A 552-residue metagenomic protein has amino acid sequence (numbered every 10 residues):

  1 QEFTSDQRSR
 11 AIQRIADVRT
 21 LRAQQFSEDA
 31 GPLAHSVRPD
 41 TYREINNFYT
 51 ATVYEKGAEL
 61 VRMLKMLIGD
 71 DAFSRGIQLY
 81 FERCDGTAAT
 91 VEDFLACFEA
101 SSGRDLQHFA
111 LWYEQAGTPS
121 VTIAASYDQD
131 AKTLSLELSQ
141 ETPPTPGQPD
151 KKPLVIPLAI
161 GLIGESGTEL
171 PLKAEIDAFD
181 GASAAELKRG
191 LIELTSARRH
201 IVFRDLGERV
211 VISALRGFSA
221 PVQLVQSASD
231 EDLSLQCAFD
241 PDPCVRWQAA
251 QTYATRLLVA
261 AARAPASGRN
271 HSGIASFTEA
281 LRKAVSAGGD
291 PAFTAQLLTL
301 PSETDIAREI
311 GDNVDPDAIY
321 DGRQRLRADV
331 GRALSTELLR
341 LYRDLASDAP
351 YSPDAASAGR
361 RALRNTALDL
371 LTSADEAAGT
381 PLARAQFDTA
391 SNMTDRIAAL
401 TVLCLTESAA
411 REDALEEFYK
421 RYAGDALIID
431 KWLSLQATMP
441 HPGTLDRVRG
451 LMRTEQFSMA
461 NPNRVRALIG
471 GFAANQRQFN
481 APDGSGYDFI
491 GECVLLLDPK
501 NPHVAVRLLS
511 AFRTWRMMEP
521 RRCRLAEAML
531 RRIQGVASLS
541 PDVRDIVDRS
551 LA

Functional and structural regions predicted by a protein language model:
Q1-S126, D130, S135-L136: Hydrophobic alpha-helical and helix-loop surface patches within well-folded domains that function as non-catalytic
E2-R8, L64-A72, Y80-A88, F98-D105 (+9 more regions): A generic secondary-structure signal for well-formed alpha-helical elements
T4-R14, D71-G76, R104-L111, S120-T122 (+7 more regions): Acidic/polar loop patches that form or flank catalytic/metal-binding clefts of enzymes that bind anionic ligands
R14-I15, W112, I156, W432 (+1 more regions): Tryptophan-centered motif/residue detector
A23, T50, V202-A552: Long, ordered, helix-rich scaffold segments
E59, F94, P119-A125, K132-L134 (+7 more regions): Structural beta-strand/beta-sheet cores of well-ordered domains, especially the beta-sheet scaffolds that support
D71, D177-D180, W247-A254: K/E-rich alpha-helical interaction surfaces of small helical-bundle regulatory domains
D105-H108, A116-A214, R327, G331 (+1 more regions): Beta-strand-rich binding/interaction modules
